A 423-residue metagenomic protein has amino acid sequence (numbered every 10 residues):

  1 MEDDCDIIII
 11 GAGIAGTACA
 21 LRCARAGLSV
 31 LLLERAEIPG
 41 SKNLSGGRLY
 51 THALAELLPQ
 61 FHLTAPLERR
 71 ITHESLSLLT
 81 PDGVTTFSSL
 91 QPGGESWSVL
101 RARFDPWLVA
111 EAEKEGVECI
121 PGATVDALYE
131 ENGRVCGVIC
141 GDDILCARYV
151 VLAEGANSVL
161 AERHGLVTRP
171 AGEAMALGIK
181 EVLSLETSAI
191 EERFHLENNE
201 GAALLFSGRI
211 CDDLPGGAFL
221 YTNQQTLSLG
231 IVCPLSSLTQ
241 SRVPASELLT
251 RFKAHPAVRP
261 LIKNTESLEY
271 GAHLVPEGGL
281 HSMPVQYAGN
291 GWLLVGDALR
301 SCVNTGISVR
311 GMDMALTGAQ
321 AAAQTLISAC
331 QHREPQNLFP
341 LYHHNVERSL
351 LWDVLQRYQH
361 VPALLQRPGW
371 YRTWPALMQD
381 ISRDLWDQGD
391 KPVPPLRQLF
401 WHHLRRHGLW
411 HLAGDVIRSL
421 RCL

Functional and structural regions predicted by a protein language model:
C5-L31: N-terminal Rossmann-like FAD-binding beta1-loop-alpha1 element of flavoenzymes
A15, I38, N157: Conserved Rossmann-like nucleotide-cofactor binding loop
A36-L79: N-terminal FAD cofactor-binding segment of flavoenzymes
Q91-A110, T239-V243: Short beta-strand to alpha-helix junction loop
E113-V258: Predominantly flavin-linked oxidoreductase catalytic cores and closely associated redox partners
C211-L214, Q224, S237-A321, T325 (+2 more regions): FAD/FMN-dependent oxidoreductases across multiple families
A321-Y371: Active-site-proximal substrate-binding core of FAD-dependent oxidoreductases
A363-L423: C-terminal auxiliary extensions adjacent to catalytic cores
